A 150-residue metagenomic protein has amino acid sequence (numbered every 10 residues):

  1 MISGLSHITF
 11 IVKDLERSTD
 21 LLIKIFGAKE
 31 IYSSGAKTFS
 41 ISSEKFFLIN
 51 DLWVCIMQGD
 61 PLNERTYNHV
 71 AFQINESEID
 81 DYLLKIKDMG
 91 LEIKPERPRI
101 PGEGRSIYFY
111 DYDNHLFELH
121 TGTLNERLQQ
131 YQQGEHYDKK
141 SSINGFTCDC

Functional and structural regions predicted by a protein language model:
M1, L83-L84, D88-C150: Vicinal oxygen chelate
L5-K13, K45-L48, P61-K87, R105-Y110: Vicinal oxygen chelate
T9-W53: Core segments of cupin and vicinal oxygen chelate
Y32, V54-C55, E92-R97: A short linear hydrophobic-aromatic micro-motif
A36-F39, L62, P98-G102: A short beta-turn/loop motif at secondary-structure boundaries
V54-M57, E118: Conserved beta-strand in the GNAT
